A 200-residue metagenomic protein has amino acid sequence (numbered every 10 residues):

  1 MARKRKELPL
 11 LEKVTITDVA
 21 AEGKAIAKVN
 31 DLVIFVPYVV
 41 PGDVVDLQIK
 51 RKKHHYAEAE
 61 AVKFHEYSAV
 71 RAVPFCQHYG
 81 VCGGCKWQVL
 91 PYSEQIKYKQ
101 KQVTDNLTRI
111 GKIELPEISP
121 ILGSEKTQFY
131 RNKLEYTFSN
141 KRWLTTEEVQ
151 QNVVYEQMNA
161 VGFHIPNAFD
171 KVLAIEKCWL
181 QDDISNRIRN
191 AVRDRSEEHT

Functional and structural regions predicted by a protein language model:
M1-E198: Accessory RNA-recognition modules of RNA-modification enzymes
